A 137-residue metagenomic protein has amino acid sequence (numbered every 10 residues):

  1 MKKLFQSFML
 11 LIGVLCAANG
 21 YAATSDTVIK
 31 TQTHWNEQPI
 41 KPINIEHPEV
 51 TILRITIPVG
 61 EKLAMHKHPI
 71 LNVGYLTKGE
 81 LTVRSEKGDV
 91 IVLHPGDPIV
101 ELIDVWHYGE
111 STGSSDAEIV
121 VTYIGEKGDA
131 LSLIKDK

Functional and structural regions predicted by a protein language model:
L4-F8, V14, A18-T51, V100 (+1 more regions): A short, N-terminal "cap"/entry segment at the start of jelly-roll beta-barrel domains of the cupin/DSBH fold
P48, G60-V73: A short beta-loop-beta micro-motif enriched in histidine and acidic residues
I52-R54, V73, P98-V100, V121: Conserved hydrophobic/aromatic beta-strand scaffold that supports enzyme active sites
I57, K87-D104: Short acidic-glycine-tyrosine-enriched beta hairpin
K62-A64, T82, I99, I103-E110: Histidine-centered metal-chelating micro-motifs
K67, Y75, T112-D116: Extracellular/periplasmic catalytic domains that process cell-envelope and extracellular macromolecules
P69-K87: Glycine- and acidic-residue-biased ligand/ion/polar-headgroup-sensing regions
D104-D129: Ligand-binding loop in jelly-roll beta-barrel domains
